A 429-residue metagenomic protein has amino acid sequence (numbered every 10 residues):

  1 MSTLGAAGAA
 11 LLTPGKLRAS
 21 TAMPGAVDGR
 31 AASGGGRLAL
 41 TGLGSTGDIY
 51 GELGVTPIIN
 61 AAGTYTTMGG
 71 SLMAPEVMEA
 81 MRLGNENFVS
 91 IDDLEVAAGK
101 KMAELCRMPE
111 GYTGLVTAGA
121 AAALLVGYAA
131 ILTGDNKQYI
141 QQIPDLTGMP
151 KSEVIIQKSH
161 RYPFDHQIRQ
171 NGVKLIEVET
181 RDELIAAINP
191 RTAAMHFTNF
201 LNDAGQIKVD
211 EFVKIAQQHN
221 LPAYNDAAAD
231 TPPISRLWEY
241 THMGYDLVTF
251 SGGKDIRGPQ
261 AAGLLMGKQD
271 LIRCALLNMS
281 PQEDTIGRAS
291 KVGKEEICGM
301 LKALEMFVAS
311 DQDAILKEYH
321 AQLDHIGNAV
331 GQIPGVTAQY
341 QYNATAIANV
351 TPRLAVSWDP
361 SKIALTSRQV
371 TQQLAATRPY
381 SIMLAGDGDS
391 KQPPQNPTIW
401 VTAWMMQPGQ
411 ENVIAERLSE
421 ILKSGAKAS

Functional and structural regions predicted by a protein language model:
M1-L17: N-terminal export leaders
T3-A7, T21-I59, T64-M68, G99-E104 (+7 more regions): Conserved PLP-enzyme active-site core in the AAT-like
I49, G331-E420: Conserved C-terminal alpha-helix-loop-beta "cap" of PLP-dependent enzymes that closes/shapes the active-site mouth
T56-D92, A98: Glycine-rich phosphate-binding segment of PLP-dependent enzymes
L83-N85, N199, W358, A403: Short glycine-centered, acidic/aromatic-flanked micro-motifs in structured strand/loop junctions that mark active-site
F88, N202, D230, Q407-P408: Short strand->helix junction
L304-N328: Structural signature of PLP-dependent enzymes
L384, A426-S429: Conserved short beta-strand edge segments in small beta-sheet-based binding/regulatory domains
